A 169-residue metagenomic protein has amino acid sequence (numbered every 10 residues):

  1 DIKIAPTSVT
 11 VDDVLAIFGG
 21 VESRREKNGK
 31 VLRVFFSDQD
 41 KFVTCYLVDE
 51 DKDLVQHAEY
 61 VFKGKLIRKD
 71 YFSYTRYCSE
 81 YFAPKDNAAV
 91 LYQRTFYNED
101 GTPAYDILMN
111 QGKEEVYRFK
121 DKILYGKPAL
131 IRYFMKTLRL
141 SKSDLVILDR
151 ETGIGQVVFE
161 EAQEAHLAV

Functional and structural regions predicted by a protein language model:
D1-F18, Y97-V169: Long terminal segments
D1-Y81, N87-A89, N98-G101: Long terminal accessory regions outside catalytic cores
